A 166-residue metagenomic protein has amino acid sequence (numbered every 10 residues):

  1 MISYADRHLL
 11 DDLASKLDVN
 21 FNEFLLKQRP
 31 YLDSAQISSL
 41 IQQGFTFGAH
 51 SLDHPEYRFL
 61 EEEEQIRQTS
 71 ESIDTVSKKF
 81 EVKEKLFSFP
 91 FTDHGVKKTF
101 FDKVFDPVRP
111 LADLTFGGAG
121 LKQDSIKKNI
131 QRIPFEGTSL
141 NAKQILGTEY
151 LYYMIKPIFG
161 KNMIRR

Functional and structural regions predicted by a protein language model:
M1-Q43: Extended, charge-rich helix/loop segments that form flexible, surface "patches" used to engage negatively charged
F21-N22, A35-I37, H50, F105 (+1 more regions): Homeobox/homeodomain signature
L25, R29-L32, Q36-T46, D53-F80: Alpha-helical scaffold elements lining the catalytic groove of polysaccharide deacetylases
T46-G48, K85-L86: A structural signal for isolated positions on well-ordered beta-strands in alpha/beta enzyme cores
L52-D53, T92: Histidine- and/or cysteine-centered catalytic micro-motif in compact active-site loops
F59-R166: C-terminal active-site subregion of NodB/CE4 polysaccharide deacetylases
